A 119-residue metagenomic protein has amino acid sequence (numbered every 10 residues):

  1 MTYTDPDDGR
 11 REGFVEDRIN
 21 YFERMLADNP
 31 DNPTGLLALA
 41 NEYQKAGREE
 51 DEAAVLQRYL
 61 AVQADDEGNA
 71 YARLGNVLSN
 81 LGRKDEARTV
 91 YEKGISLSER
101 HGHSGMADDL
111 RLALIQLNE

Functional and structural regions predicted by a protein language model:
P30, A64-D65, E99: Short coil turns that delineate tetratricopeptide repeat
K84-G102, I115: TPR/TPR-like (Sel1-like) alpha-helical repeat modules
